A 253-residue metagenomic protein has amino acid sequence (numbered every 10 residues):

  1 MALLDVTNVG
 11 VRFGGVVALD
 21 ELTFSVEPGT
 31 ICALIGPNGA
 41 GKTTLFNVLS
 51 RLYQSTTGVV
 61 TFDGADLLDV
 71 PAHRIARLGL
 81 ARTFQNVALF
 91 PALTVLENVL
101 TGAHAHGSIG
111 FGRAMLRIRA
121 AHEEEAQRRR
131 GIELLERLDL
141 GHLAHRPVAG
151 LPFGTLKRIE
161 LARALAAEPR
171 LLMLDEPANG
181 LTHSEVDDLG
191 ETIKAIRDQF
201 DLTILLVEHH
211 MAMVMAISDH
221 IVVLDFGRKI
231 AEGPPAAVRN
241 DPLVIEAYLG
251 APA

Functional and structural regions predicted by a protein language model:
M1-A253: Glycine-rich phosphate-binding loops of nucleotide-dependent enzymes
